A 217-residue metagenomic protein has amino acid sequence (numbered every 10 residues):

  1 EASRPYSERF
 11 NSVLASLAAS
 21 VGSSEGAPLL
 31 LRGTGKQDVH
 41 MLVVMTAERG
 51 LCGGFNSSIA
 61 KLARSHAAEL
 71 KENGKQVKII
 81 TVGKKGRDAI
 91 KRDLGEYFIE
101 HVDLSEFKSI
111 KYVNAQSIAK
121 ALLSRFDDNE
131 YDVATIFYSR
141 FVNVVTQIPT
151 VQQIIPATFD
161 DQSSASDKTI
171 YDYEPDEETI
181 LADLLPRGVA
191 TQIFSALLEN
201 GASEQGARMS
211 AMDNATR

Functional and structural regions predicted by a protein language model:
E1-R217: C-terminal beta-strand-loop-alpha-helix "lid" module of Rossmann-like NAD(P)-dependent dehydrogenases
